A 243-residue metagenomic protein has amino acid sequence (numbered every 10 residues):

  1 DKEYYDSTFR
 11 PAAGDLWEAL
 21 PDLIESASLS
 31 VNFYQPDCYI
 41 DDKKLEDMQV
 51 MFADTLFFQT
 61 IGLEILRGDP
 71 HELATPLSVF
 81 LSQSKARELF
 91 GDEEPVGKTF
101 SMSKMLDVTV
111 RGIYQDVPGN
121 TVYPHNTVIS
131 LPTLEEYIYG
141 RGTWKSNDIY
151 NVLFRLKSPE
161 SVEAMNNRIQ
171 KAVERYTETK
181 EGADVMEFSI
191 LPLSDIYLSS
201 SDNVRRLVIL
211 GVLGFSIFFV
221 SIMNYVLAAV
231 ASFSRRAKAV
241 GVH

Functional and structural regions predicted by a protein language model:
D1-K2: Short extracytoplasmic/periplasmic juxtamembrane "stem" segments immediately C-terminal to an N-terminal membrane anchor
S7, D47, M51-F52, V79-F80 (+2 more regions): Short aromatic/basic micro-patch
F9-R67: Short amphipathic beta-strand/extended segments in non-transmembrane regions
A12, L16, K85, R168-A172 (+2 more regions): Structural preference for long, well-ordered alpha-helical segments in enzyme cores
A53-R67, V79-D202: Mid-to-C-terminal secondary-structure elements that act as membrane-proximal/extracytoplasmic interface segments
H71-T75: Glycine-rich loop motifs involved in handling phospho/adenylate chemistry
S200-I217: N-terminal membrane-entry
M223-H243: Intracellular coupling helices
